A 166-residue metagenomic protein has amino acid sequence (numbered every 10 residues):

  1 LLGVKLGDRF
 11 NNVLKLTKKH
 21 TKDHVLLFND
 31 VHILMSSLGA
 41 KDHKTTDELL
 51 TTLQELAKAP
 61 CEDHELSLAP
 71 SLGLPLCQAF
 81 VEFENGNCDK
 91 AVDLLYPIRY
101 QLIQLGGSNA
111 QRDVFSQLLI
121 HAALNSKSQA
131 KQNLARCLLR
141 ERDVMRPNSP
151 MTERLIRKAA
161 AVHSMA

Functional and structural regions predicted by a protein language model:
L1, V13, T17, L34-S36 (+5 more regions): Generic structural hydrophobic/aromatic packing signal, biased to beta-strands
L1-R9, K22-H32, D47-C77, V81: Amphipathic helix-loop-helix modules that constitute alpha-helical solenoid scaffolds
L2-V13, L38-L56, G86-Y96, A130-A135: Helix-turn-helix repeat elements of alpha-solenoid scaffolds
L14-L26, T51-L68, Y96-N109, C137-N148: Solenoid-like repeat scaffolds
L26, T45, L66-S67, S71 (+3 more regions): Residues that mark the junctions of alpha-helical repeat units in TPR/alpha-solenoid scaffolds
V31-H32, S36-G39, L72-E84, V114-N125 (+1 more regions): "A position-specific structural signal for the A-helix of alpha-solenoid helical repeats
A57-C77, V81, G86-A122: Generic long, charged, amphipathic alpha-helical segments
A135-A166: Eukaryotic acidic, Ser/Thr-rich intrinsically disordered low-complexity regions
